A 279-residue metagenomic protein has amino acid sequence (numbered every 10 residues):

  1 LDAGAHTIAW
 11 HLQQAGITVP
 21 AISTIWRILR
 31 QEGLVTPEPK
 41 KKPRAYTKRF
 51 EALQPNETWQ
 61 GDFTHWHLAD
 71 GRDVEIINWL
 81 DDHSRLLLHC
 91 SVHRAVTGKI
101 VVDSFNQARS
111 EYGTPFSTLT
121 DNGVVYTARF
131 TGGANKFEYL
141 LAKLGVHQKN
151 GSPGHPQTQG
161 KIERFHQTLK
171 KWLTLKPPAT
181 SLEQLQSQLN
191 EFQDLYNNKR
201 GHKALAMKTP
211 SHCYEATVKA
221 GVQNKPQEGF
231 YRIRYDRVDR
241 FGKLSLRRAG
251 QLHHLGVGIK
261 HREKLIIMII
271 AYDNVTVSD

Functional and structural regions predicted by a protein language model:
L1-Q60, W66, N135-E138, T209-K219: Basic, flexible linker segments flanking DNA-binding modules in nucleic acid-interacting mobile-element proteins
D2-A5, I22, P115-F116, Q193 (+1 more regions): Internal amphipathic alpha-helical segments of the cytochrome P450 catalytic fold
G4, E57-F63, L246-L252, G256: Short Pro/Gly-enriched beta-strand edge/turn motifs at strand-loop
I8, I25-I28, V101, V146 (+3 more regions): Hydrophobic aliphatic residue packing
T18-V19, L53-Q60, T64-Q184, Q188-N190 (+1 more regions): RNase H-like DDE/DDD metal-dependent nuclease/strand-transfer catalytic core used by mobile genetic elements
A21, L34-P39, L175-A179, N198-L205: Charged, solvent-exposed alpha-helical segments that act as regulatory interaction surfaces
T36, A52, L68, R94 (+7 more regions): Generic structural "secondary-structure junction" signal
N197-D279: C-terminal, beta-rich DNA-binding module of retroviral/retroelements integrases
